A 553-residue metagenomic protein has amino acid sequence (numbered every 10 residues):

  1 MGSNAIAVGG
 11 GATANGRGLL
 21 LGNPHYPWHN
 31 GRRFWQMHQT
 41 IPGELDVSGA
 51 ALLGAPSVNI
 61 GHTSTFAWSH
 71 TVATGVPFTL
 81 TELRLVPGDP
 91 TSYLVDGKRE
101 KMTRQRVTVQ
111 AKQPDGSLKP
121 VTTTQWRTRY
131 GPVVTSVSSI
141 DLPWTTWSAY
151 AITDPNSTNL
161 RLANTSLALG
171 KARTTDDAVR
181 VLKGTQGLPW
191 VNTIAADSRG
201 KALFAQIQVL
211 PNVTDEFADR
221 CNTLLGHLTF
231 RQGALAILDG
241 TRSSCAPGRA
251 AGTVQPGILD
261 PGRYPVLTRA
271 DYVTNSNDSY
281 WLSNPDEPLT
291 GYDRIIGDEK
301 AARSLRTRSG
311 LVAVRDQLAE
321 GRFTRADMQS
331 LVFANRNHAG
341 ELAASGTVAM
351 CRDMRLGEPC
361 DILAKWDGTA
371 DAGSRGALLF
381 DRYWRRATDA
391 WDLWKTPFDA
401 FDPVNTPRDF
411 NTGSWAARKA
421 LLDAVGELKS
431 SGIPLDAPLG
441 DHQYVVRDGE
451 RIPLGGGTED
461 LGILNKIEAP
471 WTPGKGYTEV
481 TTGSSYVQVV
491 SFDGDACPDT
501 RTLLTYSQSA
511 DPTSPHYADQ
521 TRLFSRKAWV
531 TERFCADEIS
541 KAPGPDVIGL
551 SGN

Functional and structural regions predicted by a protein language model:
M1-A343, D361, K365-N553: C-terminal/peripheral segments of proteins
